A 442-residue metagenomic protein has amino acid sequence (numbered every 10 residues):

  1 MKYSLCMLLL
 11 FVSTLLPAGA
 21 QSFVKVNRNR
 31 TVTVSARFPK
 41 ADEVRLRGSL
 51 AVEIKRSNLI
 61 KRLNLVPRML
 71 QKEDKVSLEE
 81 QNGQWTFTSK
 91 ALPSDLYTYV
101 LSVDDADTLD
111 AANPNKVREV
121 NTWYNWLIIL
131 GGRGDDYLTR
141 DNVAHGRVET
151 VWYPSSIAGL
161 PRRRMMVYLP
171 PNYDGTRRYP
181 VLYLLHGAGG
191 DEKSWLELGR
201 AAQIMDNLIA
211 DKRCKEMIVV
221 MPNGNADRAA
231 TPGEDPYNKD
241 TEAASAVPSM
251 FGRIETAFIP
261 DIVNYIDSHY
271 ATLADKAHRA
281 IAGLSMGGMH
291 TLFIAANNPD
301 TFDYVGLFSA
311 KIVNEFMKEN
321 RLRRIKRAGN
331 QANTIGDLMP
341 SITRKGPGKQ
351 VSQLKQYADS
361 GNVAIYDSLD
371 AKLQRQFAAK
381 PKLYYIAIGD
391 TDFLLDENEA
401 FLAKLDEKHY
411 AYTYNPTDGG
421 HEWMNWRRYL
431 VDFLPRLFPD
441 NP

Functional and structural regions predicted by a protein language model:
M1-S22: Bacterial Sec-dependent N-terminal signal peptides
Q21-P442: Non-catalytic cap/lid and distal C-terminal segments of serine-dependent acyl enzymes
